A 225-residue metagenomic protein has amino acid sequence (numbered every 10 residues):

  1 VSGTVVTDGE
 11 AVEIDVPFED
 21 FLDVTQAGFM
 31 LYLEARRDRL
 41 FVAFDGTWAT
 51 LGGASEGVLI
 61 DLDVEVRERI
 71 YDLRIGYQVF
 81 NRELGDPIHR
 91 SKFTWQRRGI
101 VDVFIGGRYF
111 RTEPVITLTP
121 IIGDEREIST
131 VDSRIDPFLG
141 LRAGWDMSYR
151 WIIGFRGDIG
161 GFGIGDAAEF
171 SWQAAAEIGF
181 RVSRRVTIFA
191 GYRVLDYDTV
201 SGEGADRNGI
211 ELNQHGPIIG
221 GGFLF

Functional and structural regions predicted by a protein language model:
V1, R37-F41, G46-G52, V79-N81 (+5 more regions): Transmembrane beta-strands of outer-membrane beta-barrel pores
V1-W48, Q214-F225: Short glycine/proline- and aromatic-enriched beta-strand/turn motifs that initiate or cap beta-hairpins
S2-G9, A54-L59, P87-I88, E113-G123 (+2 more regions): Outer-membrane beta-barrel translocator domains and adjoining extracellular loop/strand segments of Gram-negative
T25-F29, E65-Y71, G99, V131-P137 (+3 more regions): Residues that define the transmembrane beta-barrel architecture of outer-membrane proteins
L31-R37, L73-Y77, I105-G107, L139-W145 (+3 more regions): Residues on the lipid-exposed face of transmembrane beta-strands in outer-membrane beta-barrel proteins
R39-V42, R82-L84, Y149-I153, R184-I188: Repeated loop/turn-to-beta-strand initiation elements of outer-membrane beta-barrel proteins
T47-I135: Outer-membrane pore/translocation modules
Q173, G179-F225: Predominantly the C-terminal beta-signal and adjacent terminal strand-loop region of outer-membrane beta-barrel
